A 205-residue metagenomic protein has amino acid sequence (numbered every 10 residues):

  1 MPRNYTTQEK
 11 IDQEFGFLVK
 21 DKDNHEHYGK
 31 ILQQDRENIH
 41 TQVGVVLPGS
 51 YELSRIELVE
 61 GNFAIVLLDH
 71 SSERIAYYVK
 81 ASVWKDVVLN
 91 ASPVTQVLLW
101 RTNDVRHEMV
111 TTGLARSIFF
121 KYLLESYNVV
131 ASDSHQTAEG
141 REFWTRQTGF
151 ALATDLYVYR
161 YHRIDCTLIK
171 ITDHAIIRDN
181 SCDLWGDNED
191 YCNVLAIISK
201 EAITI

Functional and structural regions predicted by a protein language model:
M1-V110, K121-I205: Non-catalytic substrate-recognition and accessory regions of acyl/acetyltransferase enzymes
A115-R116: Contiguous hydrophobic, core-forming segments of folded domains
